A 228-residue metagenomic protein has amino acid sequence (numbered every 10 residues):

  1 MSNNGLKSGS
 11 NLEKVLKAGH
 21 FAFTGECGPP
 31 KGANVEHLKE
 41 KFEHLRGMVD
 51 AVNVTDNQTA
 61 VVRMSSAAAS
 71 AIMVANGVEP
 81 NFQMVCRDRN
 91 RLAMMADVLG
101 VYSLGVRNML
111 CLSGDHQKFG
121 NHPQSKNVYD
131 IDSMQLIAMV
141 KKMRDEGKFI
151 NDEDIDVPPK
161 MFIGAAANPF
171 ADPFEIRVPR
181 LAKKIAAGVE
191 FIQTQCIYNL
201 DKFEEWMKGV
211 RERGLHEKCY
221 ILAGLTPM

Functional and structural regions predicted by a protein language model:
M1-G25, G32, E36, E40 (+1 more regions): N-terminal amphipathic alpha-helix/helix-capping segment at the start of soluble metabolic enzymes
L6-L12, E36-H44, Q58-V78: Glycine-rich, positively charged N-terminal anion/phosphate-binding segment
A22-H37, Q58, P80-L92, M161-I176: Active-site mouth loops of central-metabolism enzymes
F23-C27, D50-V54, P80-M84, M109-C111 (+4 more regions): Hydrophobic faces of well-ordered beta-strands that scaffold small-molecule active sites in alpha/beta enzyme cores
P29-A33, D50-A67, Q117-V128, E190-W206: Glycine-rich, proline-tolerant flexible connector loops at the mouths of alpha/beta enzymes
A60-Q83, V128-I163, D201-L225: Alpha-helix-loop-beta-strand connector modules within alpha/beta enzyme cores
R89-S103, E175-A182, E205-K208: Catalytic cores of alpha/beta
R91-A138: Flexible, glycine-rich active-site loops centered on histidine and acidic residues that chelate a metal or position
